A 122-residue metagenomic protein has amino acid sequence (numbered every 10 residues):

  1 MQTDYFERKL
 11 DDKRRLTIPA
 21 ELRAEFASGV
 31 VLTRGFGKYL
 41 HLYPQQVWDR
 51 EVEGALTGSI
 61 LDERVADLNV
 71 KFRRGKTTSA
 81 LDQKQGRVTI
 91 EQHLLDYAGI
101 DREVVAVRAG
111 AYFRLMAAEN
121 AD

Functional and structural regions predicted by a protein language model:
M1-R8, D12-K13, L22-R87, Q92-D122: Flexible "stalk/tail and boundary" regions
